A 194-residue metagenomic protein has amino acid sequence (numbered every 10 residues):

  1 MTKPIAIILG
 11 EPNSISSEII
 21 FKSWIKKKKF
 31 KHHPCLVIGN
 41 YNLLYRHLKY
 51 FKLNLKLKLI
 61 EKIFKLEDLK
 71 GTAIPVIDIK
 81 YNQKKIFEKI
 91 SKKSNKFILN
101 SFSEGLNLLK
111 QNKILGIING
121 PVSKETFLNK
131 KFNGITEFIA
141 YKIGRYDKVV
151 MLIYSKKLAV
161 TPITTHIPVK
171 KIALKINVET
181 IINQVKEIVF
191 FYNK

Functional and structural regions predicted by a protein language model:
M1-K194: Anion-binding alpha/beta catalytic cores of soluble intermediary-metabolism enzymes, centered on
